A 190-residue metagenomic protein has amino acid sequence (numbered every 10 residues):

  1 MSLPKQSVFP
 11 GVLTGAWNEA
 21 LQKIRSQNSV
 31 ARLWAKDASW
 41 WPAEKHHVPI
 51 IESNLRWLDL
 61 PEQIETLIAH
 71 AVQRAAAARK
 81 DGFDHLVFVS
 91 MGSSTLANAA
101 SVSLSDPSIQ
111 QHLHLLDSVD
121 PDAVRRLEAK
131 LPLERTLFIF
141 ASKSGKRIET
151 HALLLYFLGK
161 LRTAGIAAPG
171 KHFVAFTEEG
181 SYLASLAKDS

Functional and structural regions predicted by a protein language model:
M1-R79: Extended, charge-enriched "interface" segments that sit outside catalytic cores
A76, K80-S190: Glycine-rich phosphate-binding loops that contact phosphosugars or nucleotide phosphates
